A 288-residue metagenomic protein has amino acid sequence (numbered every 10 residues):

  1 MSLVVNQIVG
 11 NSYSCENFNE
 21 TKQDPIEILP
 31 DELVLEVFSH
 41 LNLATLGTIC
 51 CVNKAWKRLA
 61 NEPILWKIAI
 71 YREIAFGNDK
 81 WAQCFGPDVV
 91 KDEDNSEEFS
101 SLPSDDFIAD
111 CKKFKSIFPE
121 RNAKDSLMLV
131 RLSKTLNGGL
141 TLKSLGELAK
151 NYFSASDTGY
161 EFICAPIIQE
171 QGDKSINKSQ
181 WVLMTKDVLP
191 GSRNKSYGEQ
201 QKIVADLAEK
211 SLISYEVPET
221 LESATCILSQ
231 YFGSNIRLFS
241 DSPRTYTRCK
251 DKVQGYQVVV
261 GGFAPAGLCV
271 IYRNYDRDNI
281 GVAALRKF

Functional and structural regions predicted by a protein language model:
V4-I74: Skp1-binding F-box subdomain of Cullin-RING ligase substrate receptors
Y71-E216, L221-F288: A binding-site-centric feature that preferentially detects glycan-recognition modules on secreted/surface proteins
